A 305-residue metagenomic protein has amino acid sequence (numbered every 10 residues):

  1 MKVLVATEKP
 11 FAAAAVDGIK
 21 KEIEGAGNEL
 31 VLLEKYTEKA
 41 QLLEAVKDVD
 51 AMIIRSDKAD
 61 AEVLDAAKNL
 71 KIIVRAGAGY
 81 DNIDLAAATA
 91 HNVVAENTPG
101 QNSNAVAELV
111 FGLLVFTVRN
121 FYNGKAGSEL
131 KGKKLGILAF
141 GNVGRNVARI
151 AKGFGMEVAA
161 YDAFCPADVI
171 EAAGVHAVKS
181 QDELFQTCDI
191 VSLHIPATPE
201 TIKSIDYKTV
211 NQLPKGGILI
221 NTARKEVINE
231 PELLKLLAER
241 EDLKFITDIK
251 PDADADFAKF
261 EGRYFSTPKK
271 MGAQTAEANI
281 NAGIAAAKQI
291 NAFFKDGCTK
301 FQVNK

Functional and structural regions predicted by a protein language model:
M1-V49, E157, D168, F294: N-terminal glycine-/charge-rich "phosphate-binding" loop or analogous flexible N-terminal tail
K2, T7, A14-I19, G25 (+4 more regions): C-terminal helix-to-coil terminal segments
A6-P10, E34, S56, T222 (+1 more regions): Structural motif
V31, D50-G127: Phosphate/diphosphate ligand-binding glycine-rich loop within oxidoreductases
A61-L64, C165-K259: Rossmann-like adenosine-cofactor binding region
A67-I72, H91-V93, M156, K215-G217 (+1 more regions): A short helix->loop->beta-strand "cap" motif at the edges of active sites that frequently abuts
L70, K131-K134, Y207, G216: Phosphate-coordination loops involved in phosphoryl transfer and adenosine-cofactor binding
H91-G153, A160, D168, F293 (+1 more regions): Phosphate-binding beta-alpha-beta segment of Rossmann-like dinucleotide-binding domains, i.e., the NAD(P)
